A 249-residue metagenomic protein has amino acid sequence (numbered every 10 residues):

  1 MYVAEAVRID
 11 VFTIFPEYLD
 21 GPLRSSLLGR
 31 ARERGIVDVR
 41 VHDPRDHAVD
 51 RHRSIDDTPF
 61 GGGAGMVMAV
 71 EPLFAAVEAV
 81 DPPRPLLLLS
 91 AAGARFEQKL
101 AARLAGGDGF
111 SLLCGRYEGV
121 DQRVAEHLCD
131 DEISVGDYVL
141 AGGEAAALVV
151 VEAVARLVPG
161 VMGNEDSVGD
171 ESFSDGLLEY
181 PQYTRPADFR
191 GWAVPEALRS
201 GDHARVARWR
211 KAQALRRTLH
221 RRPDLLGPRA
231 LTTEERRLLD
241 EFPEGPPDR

Functional and structural regions predicted by a protein language model:
M1-V80, A204-G227, D248-R249: N-terminal nucleotide/polyanion-binding subdomain common to many enzyme families
D10-F12, R40-H42, P85-L87, F110-L112 (+1 more regions): Hydrophobic/aromatic beta-strand patches that form the interior of the parallel beta-sheet core in alpha/beta enzyme
P44-H47, R116-V120: Short glycine-enriched loops at secondary-structure junctions
M68-R116, Q122, P159: S-adenosyl-L-methionine/SAH cofactor-binding core of RNA-modifying enzymes
S90, E165-Y180: A short beta-strand-loop-alpha-helix capping motif that often carries His-Thr
V120, V124-S172: Structured adenosyl-cofactor binding patch, chiefly the S-adenosyl-L-methionine
F173-L231: Long, charged alpha-helical interface segments
D224-R249: Charged phosphate-binding loop/patch that engages nucleotide di/tri-phosphates or the phosphate backbone of nucleic
